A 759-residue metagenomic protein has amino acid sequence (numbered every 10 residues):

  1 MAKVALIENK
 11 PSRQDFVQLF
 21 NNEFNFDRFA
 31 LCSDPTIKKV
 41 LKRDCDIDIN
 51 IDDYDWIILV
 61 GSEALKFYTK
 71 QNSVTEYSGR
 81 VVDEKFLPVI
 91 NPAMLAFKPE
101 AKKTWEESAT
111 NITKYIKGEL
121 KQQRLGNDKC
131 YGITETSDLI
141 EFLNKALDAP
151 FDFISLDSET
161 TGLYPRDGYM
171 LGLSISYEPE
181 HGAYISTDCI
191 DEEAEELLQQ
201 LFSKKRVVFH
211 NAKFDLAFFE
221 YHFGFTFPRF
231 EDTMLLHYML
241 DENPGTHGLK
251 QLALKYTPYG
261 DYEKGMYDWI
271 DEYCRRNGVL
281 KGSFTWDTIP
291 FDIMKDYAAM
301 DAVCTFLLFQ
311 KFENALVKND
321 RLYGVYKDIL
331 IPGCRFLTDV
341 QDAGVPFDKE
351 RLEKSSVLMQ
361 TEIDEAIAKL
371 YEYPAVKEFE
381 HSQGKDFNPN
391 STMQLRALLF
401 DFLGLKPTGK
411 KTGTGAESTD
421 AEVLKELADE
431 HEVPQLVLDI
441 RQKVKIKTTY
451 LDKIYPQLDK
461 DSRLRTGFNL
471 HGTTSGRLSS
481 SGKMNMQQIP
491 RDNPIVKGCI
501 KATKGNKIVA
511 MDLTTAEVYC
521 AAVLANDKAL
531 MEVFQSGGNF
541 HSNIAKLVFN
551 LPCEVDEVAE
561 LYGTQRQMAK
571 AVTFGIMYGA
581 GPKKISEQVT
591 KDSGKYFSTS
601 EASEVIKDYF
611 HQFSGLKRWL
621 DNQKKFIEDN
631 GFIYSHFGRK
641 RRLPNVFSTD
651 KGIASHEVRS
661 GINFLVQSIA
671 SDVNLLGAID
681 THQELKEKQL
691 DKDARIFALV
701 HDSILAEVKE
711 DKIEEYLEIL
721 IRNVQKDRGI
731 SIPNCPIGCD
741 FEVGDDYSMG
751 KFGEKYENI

Functional and structural regions predicted by a protein language model:
M1-Q122: A polyanion-binding, active-site-adjacent surface
V4-L6, R13, V17-A30, Q123-K255 (+2 more regions): Conserved RNase H-like, two-metal-ion catalytic cores of nucleic-acid enzymes
E23, T69-S78, V82-F86, I90-A96 (+5 more regions): Metal-dependent phosphoesterase core characteristic of DEDDh/y 3'-5' exonuclease domains
D53-W56, F202-V207, G384-K385, G505-I508: Short active-site oxyanion
G118-S186, P244, K255-T257, G265 (+8 more regions): Conserved "right-hand" nucleotidyltransferase catalytic core of DNA-directed polymerases
D188-C189, L240, G413, I454-D459 (+6 more regions): Short, contiguous acidic/charged loop-to-helix segments that flank catalytic cores in large enzymes
K281, D342, R465-T466, L470-T473 (+4 more regions): Conserved catalytic core of nucleic-acid polymerases
K688-D740: C-terminal structured "cap/appendage" subdomains that terminate the fold
